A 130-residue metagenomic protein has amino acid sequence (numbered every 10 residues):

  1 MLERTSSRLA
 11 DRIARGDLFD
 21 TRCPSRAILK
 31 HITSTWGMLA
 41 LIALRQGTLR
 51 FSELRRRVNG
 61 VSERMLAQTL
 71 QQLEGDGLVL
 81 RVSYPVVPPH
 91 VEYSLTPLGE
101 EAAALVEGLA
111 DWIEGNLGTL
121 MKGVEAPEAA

Functional and structural regions predicted by a protein language model:
L2-R12, F19, E100-A130: Amphipathic alpha-helical dimerization/coiled-coil segments that flank or bridge DNA-binding/regulatory modules
R15-M65, V86, E92: N-terminal helix-turn-helix DNA-binding core of bacterial DNA-binding proteins
N59, Q71, A104-E107: Solvent-exposed alpha-helix faces
L66, L70-L73: Basic amphipathic alpha-helical segments that dock to polyanions
V82: Short beta-strand His + acidic residue motifs that chelate non-heme Fe in jelly-roll/DSBH and cupin folds
P85-G108: Basic, amphipathic "hinge/linker" alpha-helix immediately C-terminal to the N-terminal HTH DNA-binding motif
